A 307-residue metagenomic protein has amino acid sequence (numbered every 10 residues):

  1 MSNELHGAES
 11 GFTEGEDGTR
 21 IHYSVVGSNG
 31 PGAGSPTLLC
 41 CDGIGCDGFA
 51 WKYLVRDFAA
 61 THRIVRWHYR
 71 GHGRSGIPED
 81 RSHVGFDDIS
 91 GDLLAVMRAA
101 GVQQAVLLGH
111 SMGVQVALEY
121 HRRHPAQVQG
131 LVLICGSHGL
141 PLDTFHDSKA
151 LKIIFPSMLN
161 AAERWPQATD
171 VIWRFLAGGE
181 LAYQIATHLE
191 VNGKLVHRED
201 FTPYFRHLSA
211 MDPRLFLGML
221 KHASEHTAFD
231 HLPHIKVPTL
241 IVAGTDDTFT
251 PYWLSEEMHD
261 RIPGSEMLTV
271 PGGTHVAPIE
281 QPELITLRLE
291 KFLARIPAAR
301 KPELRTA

Functional and structural regions predicted by a protein language model:
T19-P78: Conserved HGGG/HGGXW glycine-rich cap/lid loop of the alpha/beta-hydrolase fold
D87-A105: Conserved acidic catalytic loop of the alpha/beta-hydrolase fold
G109, G113, A117: Gly/Ala-rich beta-loop-alpha elbow adjacent to hydrolase catalytic centers
R122, Q129-D170: Flexible "cap/lid" loop of the alpha/beta hydrolase fold
G139-H146, P166-H234: Conserved alpha/beta-hydrolase catalytic His-Asp/Glu region
I235, I241-A243: Short beta-strand/loop motif that positions the catalytic acidic residue of the alpha/beta-hydrolase fold
T245-T250: Acidic catalytic loop of the alpha/beta-hydrolase fold
V270-T286: Catalytic histidine-centered segment of alpha/beta-hydrolase-like enzymes
